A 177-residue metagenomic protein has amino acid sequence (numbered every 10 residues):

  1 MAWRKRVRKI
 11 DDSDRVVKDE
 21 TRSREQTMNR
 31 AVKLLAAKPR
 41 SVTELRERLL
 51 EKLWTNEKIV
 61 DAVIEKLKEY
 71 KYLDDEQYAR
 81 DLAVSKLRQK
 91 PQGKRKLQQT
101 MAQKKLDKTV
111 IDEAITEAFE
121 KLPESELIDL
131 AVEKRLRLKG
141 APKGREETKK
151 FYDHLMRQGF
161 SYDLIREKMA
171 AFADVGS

Functional and structural regions predicted by a protein language model:
M1-S177: An alpha-helical, amphipathic repeat domain used for nucleic-acid recognition, typified by the mTERF helical solenoid
